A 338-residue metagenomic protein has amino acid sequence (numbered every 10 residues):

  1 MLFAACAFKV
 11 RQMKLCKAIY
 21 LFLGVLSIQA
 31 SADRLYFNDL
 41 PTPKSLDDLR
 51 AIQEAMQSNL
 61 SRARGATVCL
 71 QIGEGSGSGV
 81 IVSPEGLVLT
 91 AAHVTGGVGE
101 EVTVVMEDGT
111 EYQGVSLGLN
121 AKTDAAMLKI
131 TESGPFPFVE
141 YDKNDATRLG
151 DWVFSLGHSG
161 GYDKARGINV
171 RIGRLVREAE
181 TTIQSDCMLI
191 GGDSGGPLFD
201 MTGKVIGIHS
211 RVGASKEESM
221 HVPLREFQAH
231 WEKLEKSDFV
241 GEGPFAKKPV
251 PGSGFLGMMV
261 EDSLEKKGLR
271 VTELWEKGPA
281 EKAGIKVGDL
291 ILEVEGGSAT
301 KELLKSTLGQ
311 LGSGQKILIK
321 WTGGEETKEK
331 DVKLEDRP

Functional and structural regions predicted by a protein language model:
R34-L60, V102, F136, S159-Y162 (+1 more regions): C-terminal cap/linker of serine protease catalytic domains
Q53-Q57, A66-E85, T110-Q113, F138-E140 (+2 more regions): A conserved glycine-rich beta-strand in the N-terminal activation segment of trypsin-fold
S76, S83-A125, I130-P135: Catalytic-histidine neighborhood of serine endopeptidases, predominantly the chymotrypsin-like S1/PA family
V80-I81, M188-H209: Catalytic nucleophile loop of clan PA
E85-L89, I206, A280-L303: Conserved PDZ fold ligand-binding element
P137-T182, I190, V212-M220: Flexible, gly/ser-rich surface segments that form the specificity/activation loops bordering the active-site cleft
S194-P197, L264-E265, W275-L290: PDZ/PDZ-like domain micro-motif
F239-E242, K286, L292-E293, K305-P338: PDZ-domain C-terminal substructure recognizer with occasional recognition of PDZ-binding tails
